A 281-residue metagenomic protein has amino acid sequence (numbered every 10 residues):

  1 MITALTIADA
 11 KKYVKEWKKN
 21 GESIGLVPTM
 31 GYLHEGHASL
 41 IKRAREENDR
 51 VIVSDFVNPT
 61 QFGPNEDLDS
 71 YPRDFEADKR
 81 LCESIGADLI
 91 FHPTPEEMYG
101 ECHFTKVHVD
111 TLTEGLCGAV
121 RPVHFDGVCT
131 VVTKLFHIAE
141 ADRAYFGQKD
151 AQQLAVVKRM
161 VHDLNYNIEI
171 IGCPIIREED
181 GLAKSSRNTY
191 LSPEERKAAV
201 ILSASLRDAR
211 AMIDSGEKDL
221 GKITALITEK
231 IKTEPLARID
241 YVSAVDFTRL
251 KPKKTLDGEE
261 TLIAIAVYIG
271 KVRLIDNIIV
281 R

Functional and structural regions predicted by a protein language model:
I2-L236, R249, I279: Nucleotidyltransferase catalytic core that binds NTPs
L226-R281: Phosphate/ribose-recognition catalytic cores of enzymes acting on nucleotide-derived substrates
